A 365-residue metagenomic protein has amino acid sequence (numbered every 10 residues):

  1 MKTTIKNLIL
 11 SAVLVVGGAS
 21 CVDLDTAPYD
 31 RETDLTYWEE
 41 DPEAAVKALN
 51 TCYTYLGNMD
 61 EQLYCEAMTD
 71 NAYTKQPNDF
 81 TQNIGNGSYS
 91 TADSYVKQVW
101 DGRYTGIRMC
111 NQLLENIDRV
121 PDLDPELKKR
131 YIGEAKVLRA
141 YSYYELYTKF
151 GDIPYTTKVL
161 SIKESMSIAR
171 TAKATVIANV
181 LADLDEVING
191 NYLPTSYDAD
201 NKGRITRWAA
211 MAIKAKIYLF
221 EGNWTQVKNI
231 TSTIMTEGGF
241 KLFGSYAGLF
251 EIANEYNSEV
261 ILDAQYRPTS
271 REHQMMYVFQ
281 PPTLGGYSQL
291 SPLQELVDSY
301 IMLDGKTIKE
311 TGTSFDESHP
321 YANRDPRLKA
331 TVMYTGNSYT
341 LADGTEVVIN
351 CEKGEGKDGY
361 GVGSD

Functional and structural regions predicted by a protein language model:
M1-D30: Bacterial Sec-dependent N-terminal signal peptides
S20-Y64, Y300, T307-T311: Membrane-proximal, proline-rich intrinsically disordered regions
V22-D25, D60-Q62, Y73-T74, L146-Y155 (+2 more regions): Proline-centered turn/helix-capping motifs that create local helix->coil transitions or kinks
Y29, T81-Y95, N116-R119, N337 (+1 more regions): Short glycine/proline-rich turn/loop motifs
D41-N58, D79-F150, S165-A178, L184-D198 (+2 more regions): Conserved, well-structured interaction surfaces
Y155, V159-E255: Hydrophobic, small-residue-rich alpha-helical packing segments that form membrane-like cores
I213-G222, K228-P320, P326: Polar, glycine-rich mid-to-C-terminal structural blocks that act as macromolecule-binding/assembly scaffolds
F315-D365: Flexible, polar/acidic helix-loop-strand segments at domain edges
